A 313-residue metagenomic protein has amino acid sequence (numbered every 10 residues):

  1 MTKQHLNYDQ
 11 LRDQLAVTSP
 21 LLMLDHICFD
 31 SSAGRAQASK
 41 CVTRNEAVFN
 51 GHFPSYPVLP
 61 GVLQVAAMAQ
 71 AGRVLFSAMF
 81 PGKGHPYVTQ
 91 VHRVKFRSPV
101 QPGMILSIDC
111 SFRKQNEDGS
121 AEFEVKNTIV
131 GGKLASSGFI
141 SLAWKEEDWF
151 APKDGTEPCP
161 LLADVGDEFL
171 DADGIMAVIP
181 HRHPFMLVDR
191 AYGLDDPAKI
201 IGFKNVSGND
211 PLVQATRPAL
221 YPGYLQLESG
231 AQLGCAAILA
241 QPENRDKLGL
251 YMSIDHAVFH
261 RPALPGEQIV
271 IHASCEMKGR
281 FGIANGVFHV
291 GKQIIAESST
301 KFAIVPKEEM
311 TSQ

Functional and structural regions predicted by a protein language model:
M1-P54, R97-Q101, R113-S120, V130 (+7 more regions): Non-catalytic linker/capping segments at the edges of enzyme domains
T2-H5, A69-D109, A135-A143, G234-H272 (+1 more regions): Hydrophobic beta-strand-centered segment that forms part of the acyl-chain substrate-binding groove
L22-H26, T89, I108-C110, F123 (+3 more regions): Small-residue-enriched segments and motifs
F53-P60, V65-R73, V88, A215-G223 (+2 more regions): Compact, glycine-rich, soluble single-domain proteins
I105-K114, F123-I129, A135: Extended, acidic-biased charged interface segments
